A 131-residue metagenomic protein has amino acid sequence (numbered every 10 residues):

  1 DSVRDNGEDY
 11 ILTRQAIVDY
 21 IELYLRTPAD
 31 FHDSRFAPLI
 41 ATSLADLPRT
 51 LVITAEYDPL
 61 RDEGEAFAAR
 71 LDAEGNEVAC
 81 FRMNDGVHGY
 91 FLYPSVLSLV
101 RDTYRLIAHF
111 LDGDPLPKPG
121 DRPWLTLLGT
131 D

Functional and structural regions predicted by a protein language model:
D1-D131: Alpha/beta-hydrolase superfamily serine-hydrolase fold, recognizing
